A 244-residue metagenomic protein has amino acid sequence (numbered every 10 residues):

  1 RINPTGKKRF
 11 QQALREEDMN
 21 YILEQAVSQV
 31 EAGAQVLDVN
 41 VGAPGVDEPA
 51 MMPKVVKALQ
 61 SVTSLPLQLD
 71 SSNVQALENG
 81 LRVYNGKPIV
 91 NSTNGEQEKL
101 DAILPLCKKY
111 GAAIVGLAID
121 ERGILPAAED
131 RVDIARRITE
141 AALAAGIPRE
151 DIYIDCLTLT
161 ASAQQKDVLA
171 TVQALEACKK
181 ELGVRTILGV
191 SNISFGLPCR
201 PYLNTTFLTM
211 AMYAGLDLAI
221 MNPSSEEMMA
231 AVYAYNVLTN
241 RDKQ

Functional and structural regions predicted by a protein language model:
R1-Y153, L159-Q244: Domain-level signal for soluble alpha/beta catalytic cores
